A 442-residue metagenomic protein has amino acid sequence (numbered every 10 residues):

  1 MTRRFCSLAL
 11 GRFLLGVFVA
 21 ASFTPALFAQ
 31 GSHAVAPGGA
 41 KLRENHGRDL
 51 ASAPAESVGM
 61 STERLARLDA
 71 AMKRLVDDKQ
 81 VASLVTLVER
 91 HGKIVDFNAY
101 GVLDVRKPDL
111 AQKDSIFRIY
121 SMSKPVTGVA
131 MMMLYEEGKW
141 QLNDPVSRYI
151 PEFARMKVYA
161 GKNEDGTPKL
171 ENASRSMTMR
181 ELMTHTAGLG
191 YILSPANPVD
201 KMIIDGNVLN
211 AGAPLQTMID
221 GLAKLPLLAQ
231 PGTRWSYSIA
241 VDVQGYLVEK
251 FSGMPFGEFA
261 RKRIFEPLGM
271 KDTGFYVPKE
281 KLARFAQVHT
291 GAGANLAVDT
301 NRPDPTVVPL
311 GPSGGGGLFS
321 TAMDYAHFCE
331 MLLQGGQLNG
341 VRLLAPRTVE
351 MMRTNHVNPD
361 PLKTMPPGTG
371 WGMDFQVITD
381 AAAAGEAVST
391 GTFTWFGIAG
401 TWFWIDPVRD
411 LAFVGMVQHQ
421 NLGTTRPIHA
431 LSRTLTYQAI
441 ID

Functional and structural regions predicted by a protein language model:
M1-L15: Bacterial N-terminal signal peptides that target proteins for export
G11-A26: Bacterial N-terminal signal peptides
L27-A34: Boundary at the C-terminal end of the N-terminal hydrophobic targeting segment
K41-A51, R148-P151, R155-T390: Short, surface-exposed loop or secondary-structure junction motifs that flank catalytic or metal-binding residues
H46-I119, K139-Q141, R155-E164, N301-P303 (+2 more regions): Short, conserved catalytic-motif segment at the N-terminal edge
A66-K73, G92-I94, F117-I150, A154 (+3 more regions): Active-site SXXK
A82-L84, F117, G391, A399-W402: Short loop/turn microsegments at loop-to-beta-strand junctions
F403-W404, D410-H419: Short, well-ordered beta-strand elements
